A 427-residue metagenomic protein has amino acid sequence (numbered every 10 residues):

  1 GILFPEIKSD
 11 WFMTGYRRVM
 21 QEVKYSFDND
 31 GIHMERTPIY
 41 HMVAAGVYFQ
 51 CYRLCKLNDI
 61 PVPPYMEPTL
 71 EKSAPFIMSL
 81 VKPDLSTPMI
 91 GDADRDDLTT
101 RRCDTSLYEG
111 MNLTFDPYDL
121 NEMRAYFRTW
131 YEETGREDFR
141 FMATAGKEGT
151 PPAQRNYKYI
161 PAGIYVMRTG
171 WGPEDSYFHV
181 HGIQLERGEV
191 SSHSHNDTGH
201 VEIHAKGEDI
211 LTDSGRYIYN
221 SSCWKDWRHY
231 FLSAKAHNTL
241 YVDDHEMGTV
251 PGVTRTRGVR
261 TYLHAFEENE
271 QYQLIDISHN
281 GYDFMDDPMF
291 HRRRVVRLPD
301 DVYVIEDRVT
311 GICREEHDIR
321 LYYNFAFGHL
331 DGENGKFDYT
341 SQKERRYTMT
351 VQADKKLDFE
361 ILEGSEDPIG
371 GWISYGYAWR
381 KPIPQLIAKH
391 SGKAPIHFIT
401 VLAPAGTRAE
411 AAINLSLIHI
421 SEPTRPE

Functional and structural regions predicted by a protein language model:
E6, D10, S26-I39, I60-V62 (+1 more regions): Active-site-adjacent structural elements in folded domains
D10-G31, T69-L85: Long, well-ordered core segments of solenoidal/helical folds
G15-D28, E174-H179, G371-A378: Active-site-adjacent bridging/hinge elements
R18-E22, A44-C51, A236: Amphipathic, well-ordered alpha-helical segments in soluble domains
R36-L211, F266-E270, G392: Carbohydrate-active enzyme catalytic cores, enriched for enzymes that act on polyanionic acidic polysaccharides
A93-D94, T100-C103, D116-P117, R124-F127 (+3 more regions): CBM-like, beta-strand-rich accessory domains located in the C-terminal region of large, secreted polysaccharide-active
P173, E186, Y217-Y219, D283 (+1 more regions): Short, surface-exposed beta-strand-loop junctions and turns on beta-sheet-rich folds
L211-S214, I218-C223: Cytochrome P450 core scaffold surrounding the K-helix E-X-X-R motif and the conserved "meander" helix-loop region
